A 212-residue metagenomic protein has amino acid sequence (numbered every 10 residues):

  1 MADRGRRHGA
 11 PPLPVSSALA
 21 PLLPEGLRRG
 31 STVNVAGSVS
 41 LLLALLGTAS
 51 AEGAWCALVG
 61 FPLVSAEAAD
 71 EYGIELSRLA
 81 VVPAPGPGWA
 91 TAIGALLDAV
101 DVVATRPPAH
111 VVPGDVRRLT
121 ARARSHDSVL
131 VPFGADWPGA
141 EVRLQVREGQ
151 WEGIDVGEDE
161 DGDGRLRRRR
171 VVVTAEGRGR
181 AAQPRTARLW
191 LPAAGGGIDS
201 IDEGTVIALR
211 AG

Functional and structural regions predicted by a protein language model:
M1-L58, R178, L209-G212: Detector for small/aliphatic-rich hydrophobic stretches
E25-R28, A95-L97, R124, D163-L166: Solvent-exposed alpha-helices and their adjacent loops that cap or buttress functional pockets in soluble metabolic
A54, L76-S77, A99-V100, H126-V129 (+2 more regions): Short glycine-/polar-rich loops that comprise or flank the Walker A/P-loop and associated switch/sensor motifs
A57-V112, V116-A121: Long, charge-dense
V59, V131-F133: Generic beta-sheet signal
A66-E71, D136-Q150: Glycine-rich, charge-decorated loop segments at or immediately adjacent to ligand/cofactor-binding or catalytic sites
L119-T120, V131, E158-D163: A generic local secondary-structure boundary/capping motif
R147-G212: C-terminal functional extensions of proteins
